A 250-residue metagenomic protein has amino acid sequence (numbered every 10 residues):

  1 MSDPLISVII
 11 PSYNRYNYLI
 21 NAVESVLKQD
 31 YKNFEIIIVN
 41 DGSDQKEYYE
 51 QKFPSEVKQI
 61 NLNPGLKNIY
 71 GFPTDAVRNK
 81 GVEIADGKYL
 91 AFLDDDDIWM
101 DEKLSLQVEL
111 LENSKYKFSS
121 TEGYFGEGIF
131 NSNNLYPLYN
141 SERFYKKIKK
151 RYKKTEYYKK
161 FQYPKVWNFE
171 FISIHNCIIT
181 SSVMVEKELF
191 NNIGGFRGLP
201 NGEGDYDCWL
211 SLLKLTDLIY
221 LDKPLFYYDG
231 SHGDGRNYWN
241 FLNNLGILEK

Functional and structural regions predicted by a protein language model:
M1-L27: N-proximal low-complexity "stem/linker" segments adjacent to membrane-targeting elements
P11, L62, S119-G126, L221 (+1 more regions): Short glycine/serine/threonine-enriched helix-capping/active-site loop that flanks the nucleotide-sugar donor pocket
V23-K67: Acidic donor-binding segment of Leloir-type glycosyltransferases
G65-A85, L106: Glycine-rich, basic loop-to-helix element that forms the pyrophosphate-binding segment of sugar-nucleotide handling
D75, I148-L245: Conserved nucleotide-sugar donor-binding catalytic segment
L90: Short aromatic/hydrophobic "clamp" motif used to bind/position activated sugar donors
D94-I98, E122: The conserved acidic donor/metal-binding loop of glycosyltransferases
E102-Y152: Conserved donor NDP-sugar-binding/catalytic core segment of glycosyltransferases
